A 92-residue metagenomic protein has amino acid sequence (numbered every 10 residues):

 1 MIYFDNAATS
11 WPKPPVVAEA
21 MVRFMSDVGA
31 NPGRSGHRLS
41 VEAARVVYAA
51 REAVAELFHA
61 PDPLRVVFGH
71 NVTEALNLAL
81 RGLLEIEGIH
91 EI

Functional and structural regions predicted by a protein language model:
M1-I92: Pyridoxal 5′-phosphate
